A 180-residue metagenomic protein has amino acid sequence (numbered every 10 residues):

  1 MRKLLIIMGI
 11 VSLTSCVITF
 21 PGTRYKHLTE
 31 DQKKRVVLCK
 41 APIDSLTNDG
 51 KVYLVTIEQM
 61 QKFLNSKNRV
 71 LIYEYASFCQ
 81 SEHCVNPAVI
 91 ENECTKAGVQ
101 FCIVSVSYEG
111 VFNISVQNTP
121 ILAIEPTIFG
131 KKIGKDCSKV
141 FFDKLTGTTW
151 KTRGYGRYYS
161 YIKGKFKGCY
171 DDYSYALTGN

Functional and structural regions predicted by a protein language model:
M1-L4: Positively charged n-region of N-terminal signal peptides that target proteins for export
S12-S15: C-terminal motif of bacterial Sec signal peptides marking the signal peptidase cleavage site
V17-S66: N-terminal "domain-start" segment that seeds a small globular fold
Q61-I90: Short active-site neighborhood of thiol/selenol oxidoreductases, capturing the structured segment around
K62-K67, T95-K96, K151-T152: Flexible, charged surface loops at secondary-structure boundaries
A76-E82, Y108-G110, F129, F166: Short acidic, S/G/P-rich loop/turn micro-motifs used as interaction or catalytic elements
C94, Q100-S138: Conserved segment of the thioredoxin-like fold in thiol-based oxidoreductases
K131-N180: Thiol/disulfide oxidoreductase modules built on the thioredoxin-like
